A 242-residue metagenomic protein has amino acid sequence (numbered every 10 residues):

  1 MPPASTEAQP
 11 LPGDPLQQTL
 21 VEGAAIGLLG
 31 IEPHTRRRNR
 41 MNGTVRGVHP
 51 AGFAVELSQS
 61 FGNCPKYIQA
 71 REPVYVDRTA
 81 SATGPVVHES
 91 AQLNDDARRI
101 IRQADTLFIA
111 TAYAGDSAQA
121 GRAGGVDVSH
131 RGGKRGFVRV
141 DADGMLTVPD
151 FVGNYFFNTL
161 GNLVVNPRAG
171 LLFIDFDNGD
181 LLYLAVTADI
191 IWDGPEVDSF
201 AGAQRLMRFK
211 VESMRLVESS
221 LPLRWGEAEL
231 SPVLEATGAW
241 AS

Functional and structural regions predicted by a protein language model:
M1-S242: Binding-site signature for planar aromatic cofactors or substrates
